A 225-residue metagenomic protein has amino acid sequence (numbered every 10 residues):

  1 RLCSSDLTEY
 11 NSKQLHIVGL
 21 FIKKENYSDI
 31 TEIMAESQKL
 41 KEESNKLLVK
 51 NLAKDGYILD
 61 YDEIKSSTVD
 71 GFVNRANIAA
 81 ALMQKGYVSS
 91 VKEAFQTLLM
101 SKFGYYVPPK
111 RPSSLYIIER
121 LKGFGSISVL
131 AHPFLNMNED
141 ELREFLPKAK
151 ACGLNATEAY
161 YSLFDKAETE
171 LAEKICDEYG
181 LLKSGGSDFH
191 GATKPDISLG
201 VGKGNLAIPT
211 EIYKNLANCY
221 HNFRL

Functional and structural regions predicted by a protein language model:
R1-N74, C152, T157-K194: A metal-dependent hydrolase metal-coordination microenvironment
L7-E42, Y61, A80-F103, S198-F223: Active-site gating loops and adjacent loop-to-helix segments of metal-dependent hydrolytic enzymes
K46, A76-A80, L115: Non-catalytic, well-ordered alpha-helical scaffold segments
G104-R111, E158-S162: Catalytic beta/alpha-barrel core
V107-M137, E141-K150: Conserved, well-ordered alpha-helix/loop/beta-strand core segments that scaffold catalytic motifs
I118, L146, T169-E173, Y213: Short amphipathic alpha-helical segments and helix-helix/interface helices
L142-Y160, N218-L225: Active-site-proximal helix-loop elements at catalytic-domain edges
R143-L146, A172-I175, S198-G202: Short low-complexity, flexible loop/linker segments enriched in glycine and/or proline with clustered acidic
